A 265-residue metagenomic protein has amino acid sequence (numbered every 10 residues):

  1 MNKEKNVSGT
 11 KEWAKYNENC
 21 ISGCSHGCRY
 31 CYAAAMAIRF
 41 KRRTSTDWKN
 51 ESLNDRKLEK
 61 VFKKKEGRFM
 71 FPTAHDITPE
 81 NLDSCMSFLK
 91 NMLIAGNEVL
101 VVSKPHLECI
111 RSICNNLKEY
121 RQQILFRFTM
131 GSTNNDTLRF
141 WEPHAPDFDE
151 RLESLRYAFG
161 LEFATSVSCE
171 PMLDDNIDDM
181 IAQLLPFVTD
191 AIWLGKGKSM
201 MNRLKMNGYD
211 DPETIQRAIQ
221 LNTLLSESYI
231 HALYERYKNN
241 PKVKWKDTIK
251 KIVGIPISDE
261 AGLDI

Functional and structural regions predicted by a protein language model:
M1-K11, R127, N134-D136, A182 (+1 more regions): Proteins with a high burden of low-complexity, intrinsically disordered sequence enriched in S/T/G/P/A and R, requiring
M1-R68, I252: N-terminal [4Fe-4S]-dependent radical SAM core
T10-W13, M70, K104, S132 (+2 more regions): Generic detector of bulky aromatic hydrophobic side chains
L53-R236: Conserved AdoMet/S-adenosylmethionine-binding subsite of the radical SAM
S228-I265: C-terminal accessory regions of radical SAM enzymes
